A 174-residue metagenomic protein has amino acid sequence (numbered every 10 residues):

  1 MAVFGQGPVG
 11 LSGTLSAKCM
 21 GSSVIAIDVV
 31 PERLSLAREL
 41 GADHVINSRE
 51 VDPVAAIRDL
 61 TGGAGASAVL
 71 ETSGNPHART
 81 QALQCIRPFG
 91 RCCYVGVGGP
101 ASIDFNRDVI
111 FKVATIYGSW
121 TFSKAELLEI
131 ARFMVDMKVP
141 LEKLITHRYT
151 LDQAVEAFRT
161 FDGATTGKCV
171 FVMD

Functional and structural regions predicted by a protein language model:
V3-Q6, K18-Q81: Adenosine-nucleotide cofactor-binding segment
V9: Hydrophobic/small residue at the entry helix of a nucleotide-binding pocket
S12-S16: Rossmann-fold NAD(P)-dependent oxidoreductase module
V30, G98, F122: Residues in the short beta-alpha loop(s) of Rossmann-like NAD(P)-binding domains
T80-Q84, K124-D174: C-terminal hydrophobic helical "lid"/dimerization subdomain of Rossmann-like NAD(P)H-dependent oxidoreductases
I86-P88: Helix-to-beta-strand junctions that scaffold the AdoMet/dcAdoMet cofactor pocket in Class I SAM-dependent enzymes
G90-R91, A114: Glycine-centered, small-residue-biased loops immediately flanking beta-strands in adenine/cofactor-binding cores
G96-V113, E129-R132: Rossmann-fold NAD(P)-binding glycine/threonine-rich loop
